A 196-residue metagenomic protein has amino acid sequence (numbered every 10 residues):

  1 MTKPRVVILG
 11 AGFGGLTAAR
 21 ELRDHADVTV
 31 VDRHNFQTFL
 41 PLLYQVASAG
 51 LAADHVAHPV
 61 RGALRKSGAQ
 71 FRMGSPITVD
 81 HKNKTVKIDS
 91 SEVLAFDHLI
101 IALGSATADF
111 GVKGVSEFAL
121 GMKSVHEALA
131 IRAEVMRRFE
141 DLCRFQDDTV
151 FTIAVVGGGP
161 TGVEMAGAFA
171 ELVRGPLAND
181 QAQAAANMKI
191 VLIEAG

Functional and structural regions predicted by a protein language model:
M1-R5, G68-A154, L177: FAD-binding core/adjacent interface of flavoenzyme oxidoreductases
M1-R72, I77, P160-G196: Beta1-alpha1 glycine-rich phosphate/pyrophosphate-binding loop at the start of Rossmann-like nucleotide-binding domains
